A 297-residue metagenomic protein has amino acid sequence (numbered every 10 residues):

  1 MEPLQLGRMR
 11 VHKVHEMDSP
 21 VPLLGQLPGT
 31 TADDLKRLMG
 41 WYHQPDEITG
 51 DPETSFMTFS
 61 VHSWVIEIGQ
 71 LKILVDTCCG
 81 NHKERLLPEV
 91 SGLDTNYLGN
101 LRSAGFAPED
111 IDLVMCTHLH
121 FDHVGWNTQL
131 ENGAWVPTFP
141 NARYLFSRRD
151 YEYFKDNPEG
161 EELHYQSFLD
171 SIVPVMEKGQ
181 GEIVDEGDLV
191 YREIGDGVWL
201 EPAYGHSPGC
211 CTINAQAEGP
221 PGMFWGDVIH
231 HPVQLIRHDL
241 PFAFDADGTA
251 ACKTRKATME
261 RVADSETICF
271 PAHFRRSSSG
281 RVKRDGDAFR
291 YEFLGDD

Functional and structural regions predicted by a protein language model:
M1-R102, D110-L113, P220-G226: Metallo-beta-lactamase
E16-M17, T77-G80, L119, R149-D150 (+3 more regions): Active-site metal-binding loops of divalent metal-dependent hydrolases
I48-T54, N132-G133, L200-E201: Short, P/G- and charge-enriched loop/turn segments at secondary-structure junctions
H62-I66, C210-A215: Short beta-strand scaffold segments in enzyme catalytic cores
L86, V124-A134, R281-V282: Metal-dependent catalytic neighborhoods of phosphoester/phosphodiester hydrolases
V90-S91, T95, G99, C210 (+1 more regions): Cap/insert and terminal regions of metallo-dependent hydrolase folds
G92-F106, D110, T138-P202, A250-E266: Metallo-beta-lactamase
I111-D122: Metallo-beta-lactamase
